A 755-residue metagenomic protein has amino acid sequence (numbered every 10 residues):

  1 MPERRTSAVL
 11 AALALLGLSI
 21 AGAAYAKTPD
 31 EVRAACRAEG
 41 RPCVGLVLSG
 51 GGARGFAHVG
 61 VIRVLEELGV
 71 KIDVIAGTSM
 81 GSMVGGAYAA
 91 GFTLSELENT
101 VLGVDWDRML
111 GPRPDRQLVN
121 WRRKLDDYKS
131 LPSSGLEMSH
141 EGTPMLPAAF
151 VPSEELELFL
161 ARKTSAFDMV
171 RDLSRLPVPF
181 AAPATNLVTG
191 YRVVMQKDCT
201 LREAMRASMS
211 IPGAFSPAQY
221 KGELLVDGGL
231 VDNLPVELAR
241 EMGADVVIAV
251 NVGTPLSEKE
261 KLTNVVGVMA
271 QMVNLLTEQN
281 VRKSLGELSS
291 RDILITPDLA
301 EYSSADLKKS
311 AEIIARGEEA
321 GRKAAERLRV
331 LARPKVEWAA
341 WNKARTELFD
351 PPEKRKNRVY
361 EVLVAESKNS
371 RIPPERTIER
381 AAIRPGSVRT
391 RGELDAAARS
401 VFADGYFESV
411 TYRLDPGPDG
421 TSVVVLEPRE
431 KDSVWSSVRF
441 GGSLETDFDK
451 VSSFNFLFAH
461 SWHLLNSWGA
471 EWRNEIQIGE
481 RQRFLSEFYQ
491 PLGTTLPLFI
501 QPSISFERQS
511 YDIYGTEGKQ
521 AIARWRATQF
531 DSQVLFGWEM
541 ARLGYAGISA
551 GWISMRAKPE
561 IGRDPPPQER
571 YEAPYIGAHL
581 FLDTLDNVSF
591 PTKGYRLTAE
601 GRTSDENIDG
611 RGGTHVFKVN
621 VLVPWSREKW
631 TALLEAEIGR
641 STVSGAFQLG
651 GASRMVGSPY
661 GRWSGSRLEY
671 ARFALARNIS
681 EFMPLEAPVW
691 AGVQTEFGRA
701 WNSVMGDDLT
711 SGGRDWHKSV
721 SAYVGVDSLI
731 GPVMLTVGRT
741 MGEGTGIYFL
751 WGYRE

Functional and structural regions predicted by a protein language model:
M1-A11: Bacterial N-terminal signal peptides that target proteins for export
A11-I20: Bacterial N-terminal signal peptides
A24-T78, G86-R399, A403-V410, D415-P416 (+1 more regions): Patatin-like phospholipase
T93, L102, T185-V188, D198-T200 (+20 more regions): Solvent-exposed coil/turn segments that connect beta secondary-structure elements in extracytoplasmic/periplasmic
S257-K259, R329-E347, W552-I553, G594-L597 (+2 more regions): Acidic/histidine-enriched alpha-helical segments
G392-A397, Y406-G577, L585, L649-V656 (+2 more regions): Gram-negative/organellar outer-membrane beta-barrel architecture
V423-V425, W435-D447, R563-P566, A573-F697 (+4 more regions): C-terminal outer-membrane beta-barrel translocator/porin domains of Gram-negative envelope proteins and their
